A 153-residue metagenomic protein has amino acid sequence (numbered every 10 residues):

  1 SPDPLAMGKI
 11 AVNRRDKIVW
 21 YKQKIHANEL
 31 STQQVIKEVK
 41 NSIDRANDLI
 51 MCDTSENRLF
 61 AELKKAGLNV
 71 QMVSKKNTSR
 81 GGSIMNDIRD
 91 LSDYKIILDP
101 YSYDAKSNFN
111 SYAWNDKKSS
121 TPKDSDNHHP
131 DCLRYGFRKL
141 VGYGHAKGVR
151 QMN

Functional and structural regions predicted by a protein language model:
S1-D3: A short acidic Gly-Thr/Ser loop motif
L5, D48, P130: Residue-level detector of short, conserved catalytic/binding motifs and their immediate flanks
L5-A11, R134: Short beta-strand scaffold segments in enzyme catalytic cores
G8, R14-P122, Y143-G144, R150-N153: Mg2+-dependent endonuclease catalytic cores in nucleic-acid-processing enzymes, primarily RNase H-like
K123-H145: Acidic, Mg2+-coordinating catalytic module of metal-dependent nucleases/exonucleases that use a two-metal-ion mechanism
